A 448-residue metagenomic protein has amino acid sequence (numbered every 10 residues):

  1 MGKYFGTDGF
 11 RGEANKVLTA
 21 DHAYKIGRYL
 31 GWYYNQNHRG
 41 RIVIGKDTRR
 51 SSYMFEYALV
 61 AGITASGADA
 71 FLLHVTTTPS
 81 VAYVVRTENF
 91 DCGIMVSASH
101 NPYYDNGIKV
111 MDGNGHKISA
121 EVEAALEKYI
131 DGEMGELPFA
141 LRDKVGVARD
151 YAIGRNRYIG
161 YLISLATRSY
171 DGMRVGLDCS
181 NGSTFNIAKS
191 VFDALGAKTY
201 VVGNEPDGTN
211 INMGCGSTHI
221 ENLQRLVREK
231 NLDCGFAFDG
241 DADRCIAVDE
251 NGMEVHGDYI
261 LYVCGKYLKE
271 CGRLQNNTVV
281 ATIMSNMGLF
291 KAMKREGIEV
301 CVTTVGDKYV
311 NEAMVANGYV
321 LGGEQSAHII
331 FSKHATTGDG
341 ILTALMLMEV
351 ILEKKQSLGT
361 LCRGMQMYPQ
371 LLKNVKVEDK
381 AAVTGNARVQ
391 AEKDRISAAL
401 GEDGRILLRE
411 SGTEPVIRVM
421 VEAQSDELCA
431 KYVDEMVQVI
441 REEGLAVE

Functional and structural regions predicted by a protein language model:
M1-A61, A65-S66, V147-V175, A381 (+1 more regions): An N-terminal, well-structured beta->alpha segment
F5-G6, I44, A70-V75, M95-V96 (+7 more regions): General beta-strand structural signal in soluble alpha/beta enzymes
E13, N106-R228, E448: Gly/Ser/Thr-enriched, mixed-charge loops and adjacent short helices that form phosphate/oxyanion-binding elements
Q36, R41-D105, S190-V248: N-terminal small/polar loop signature for handling phosphorylated ligands or for N-terminal nucleophile
S119, V201, M253-G272, G340-V350 (+1 more regions): Gly/Ser/Thr-rich active-site loops/lids in small-molecule metabolic enzymes that frequently grip phosphoryl groups
A124-I159, S164, E250-Q325, I329-F331: Proline/glycine-rich low-complexity loops and linkers
C234, C271-E448: Phosphate-binding and adjacent anionic-ligand microenvironments
